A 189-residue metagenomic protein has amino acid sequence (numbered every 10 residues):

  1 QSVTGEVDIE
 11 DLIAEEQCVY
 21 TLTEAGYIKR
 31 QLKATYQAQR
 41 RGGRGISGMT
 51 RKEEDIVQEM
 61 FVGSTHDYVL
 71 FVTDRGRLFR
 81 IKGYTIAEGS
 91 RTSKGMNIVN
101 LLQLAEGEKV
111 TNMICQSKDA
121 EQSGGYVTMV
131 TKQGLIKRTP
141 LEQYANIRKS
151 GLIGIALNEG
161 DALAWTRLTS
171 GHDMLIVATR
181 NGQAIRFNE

Functional and structural regions predicted by a protein language model:
Q1-E189: Short, structured "edge-of-domain" segments at secondary-structure transitions
